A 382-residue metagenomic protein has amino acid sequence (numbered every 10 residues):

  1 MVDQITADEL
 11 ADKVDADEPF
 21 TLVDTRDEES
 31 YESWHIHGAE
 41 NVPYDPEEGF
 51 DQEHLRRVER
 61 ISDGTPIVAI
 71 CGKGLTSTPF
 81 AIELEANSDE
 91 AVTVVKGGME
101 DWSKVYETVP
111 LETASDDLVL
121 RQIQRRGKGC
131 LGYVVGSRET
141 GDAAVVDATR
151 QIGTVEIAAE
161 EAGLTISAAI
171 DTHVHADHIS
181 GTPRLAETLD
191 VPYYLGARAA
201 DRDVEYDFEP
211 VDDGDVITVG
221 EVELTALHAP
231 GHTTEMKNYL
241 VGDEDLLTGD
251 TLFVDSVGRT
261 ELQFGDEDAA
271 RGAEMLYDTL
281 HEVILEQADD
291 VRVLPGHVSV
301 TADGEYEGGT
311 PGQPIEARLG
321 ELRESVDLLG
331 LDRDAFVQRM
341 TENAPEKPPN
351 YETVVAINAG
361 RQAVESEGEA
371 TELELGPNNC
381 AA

Functional and structural regions predicted by a protein language model:
M1-S33, S103-L131, M340-A381: Flexible, polar/low-complexity N-terminal or interdomain linker segments that lie immediately upstream of folded
D3, I82-N87, H281-R292, S299-A382: Accessory terminal helices/loops
L10, T21-R26, V42, V145-D147 (+1 more regions): Short hydrophobic beta-strand that contains or immediately precedes a catalytic carboxylate
V42, E53-E100: Catalytic cysteine-centered active loop of the rhodanese-like fold, especially the PTP/DSP P-loop
C71, V145-V146, S167-H175, Y194-A197 (+4 more regions): Active-site neighborhood of phospho(di)ester-bond hydrolases with catalytic His/Asp-centered motifs
K104, T140-A143, R150-H228: Active-site HxH/HxHxD metal-binding segment of metal-dependent hydrolases
E112-A162, Y239-G249, V254-D255, R259: Conserved beta-strand hairpin/beta-sheet module of binuclear metal-dependent hydrolase folds, prominently
F264-P295: An active-site-proximal "capping" alpha-helix that borders the catalytic cofactor pocket
